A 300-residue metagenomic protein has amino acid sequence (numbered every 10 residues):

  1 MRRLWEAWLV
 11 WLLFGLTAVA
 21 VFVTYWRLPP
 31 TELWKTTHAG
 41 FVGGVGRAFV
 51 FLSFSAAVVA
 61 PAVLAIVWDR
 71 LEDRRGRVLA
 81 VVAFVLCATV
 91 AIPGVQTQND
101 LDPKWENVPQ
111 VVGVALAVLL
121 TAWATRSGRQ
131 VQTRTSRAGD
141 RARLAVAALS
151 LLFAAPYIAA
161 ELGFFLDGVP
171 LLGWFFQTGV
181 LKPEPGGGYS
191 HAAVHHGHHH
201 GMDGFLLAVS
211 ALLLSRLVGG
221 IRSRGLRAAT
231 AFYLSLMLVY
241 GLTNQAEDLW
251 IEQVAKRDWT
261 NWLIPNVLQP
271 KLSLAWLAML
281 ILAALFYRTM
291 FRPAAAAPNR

Functional and structural regions predicted by a protein language model:
M1-A7, S127-V131, Y287-R300: Membrane-interface capping segments at transmembrane-helix boundaries
M1-F54: N-terminal signal-anchor module of multipass membrane proteins
L4-F14, W68-V85, A138-A147, R224-Y233: Membrane-interfacial loop-to-transmembrane alpha-helix junctions, especially the N-terminal start
L13-A18, F49-A65, Q110-Q130, S150 (+2 more regions): Hydrophobic cores of alpha-helical transmembrane segments in multi-pass inner/ER membrane proteins, independent
A18-V23, G201-R300: C-terminal transmembrane-bundle signature of multipass membrane proteins, characterized by strong activation on
W26-L33, V90-D102, E161-L166, V218 (+1 more regions): Juxtamembrane "helix-exit" motif on the non-cytosolic side of transmembrane helices
T31-V45, V180-H196, T260-L263: Juxtamembrane membrane-water interface segments that cap and precede transmembrane helices
V108-A229, Y233: Generic multipass alpha-helical transmembrane bundles of integral membrane proteins
